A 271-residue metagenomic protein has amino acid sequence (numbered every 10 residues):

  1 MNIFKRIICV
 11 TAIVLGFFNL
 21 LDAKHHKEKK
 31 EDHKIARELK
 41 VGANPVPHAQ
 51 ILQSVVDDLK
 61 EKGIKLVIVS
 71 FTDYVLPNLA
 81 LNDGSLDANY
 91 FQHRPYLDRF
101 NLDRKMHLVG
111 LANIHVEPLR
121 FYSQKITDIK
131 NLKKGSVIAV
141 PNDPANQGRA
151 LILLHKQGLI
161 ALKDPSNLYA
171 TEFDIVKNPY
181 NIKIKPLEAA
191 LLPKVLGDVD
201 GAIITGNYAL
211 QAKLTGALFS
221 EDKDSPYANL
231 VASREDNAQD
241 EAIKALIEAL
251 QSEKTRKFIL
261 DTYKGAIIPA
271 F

Functional and structural regions predicted by a protein language model:
A23-K40, L59-E61, D128-G135: Immediate post-signal peptide segment of exported/extracytoplasmic ligand-binding proteins
H25, P144-A170, I247-F271: Ligand-binding clefts/hinges and TM-proximal coupling segments of bilobed small-molecule sensing domains
E38, G42-V67: Short, polar/charged alpha-helical segment
I68-L79, S166-K194: Short helix-initiation/N-cap motifs at beta->coil->alpha
S70-Y74, G84, A88-D98, I114-H115 (+3 more regions): Beta->alpha turn/N-cap motifs
R99-L111, Q124-I126, L196-D198, I203 (+1 more regions): Ligand-binding "clamshell"
L111-A161, R256: A conserved helix-loop-strand patch within extracytoplasmic ligand-binding domains of the periplasmic binding
N113-Y122, L210-E253, L260, I268-F271: Periplasmic-binding protein-like
